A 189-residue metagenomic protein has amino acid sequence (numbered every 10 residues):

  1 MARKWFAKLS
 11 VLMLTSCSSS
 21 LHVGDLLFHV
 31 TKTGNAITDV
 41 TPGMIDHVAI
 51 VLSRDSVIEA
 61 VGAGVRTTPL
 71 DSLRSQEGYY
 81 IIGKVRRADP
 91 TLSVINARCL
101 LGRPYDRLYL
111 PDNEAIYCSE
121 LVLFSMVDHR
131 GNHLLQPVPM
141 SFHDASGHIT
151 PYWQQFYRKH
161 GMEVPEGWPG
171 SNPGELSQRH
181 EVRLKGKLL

Functional and structural regions predicted by a protein language model:
R3-K4, P42, P90: Generic alpha-helix initiation/capping and coil-helix boundary signal
R3-L12: Sec-dependent signal peptide recognition, specifically the positively charged N-region followed immediately by
M13-L14, M126: Hydrophobic, Leu/Ile/Phe/Ala-enriched alpha-helical segments that form helix-helix packing faces
L26-V85, R103-I116: Glycine-rich catalytic cores of cysteine/serine-nucleophile enzymes that process amide/ester linkages in cell-envelope
I81-S141: Active-site nucleophile-His-acid catalytic modules used for acyl/amide transfer and hydrolysis across diverse enzymes
E114-L189: Activation targets extended, charge/polar-rich intrinsically disordered C-terminal tails
